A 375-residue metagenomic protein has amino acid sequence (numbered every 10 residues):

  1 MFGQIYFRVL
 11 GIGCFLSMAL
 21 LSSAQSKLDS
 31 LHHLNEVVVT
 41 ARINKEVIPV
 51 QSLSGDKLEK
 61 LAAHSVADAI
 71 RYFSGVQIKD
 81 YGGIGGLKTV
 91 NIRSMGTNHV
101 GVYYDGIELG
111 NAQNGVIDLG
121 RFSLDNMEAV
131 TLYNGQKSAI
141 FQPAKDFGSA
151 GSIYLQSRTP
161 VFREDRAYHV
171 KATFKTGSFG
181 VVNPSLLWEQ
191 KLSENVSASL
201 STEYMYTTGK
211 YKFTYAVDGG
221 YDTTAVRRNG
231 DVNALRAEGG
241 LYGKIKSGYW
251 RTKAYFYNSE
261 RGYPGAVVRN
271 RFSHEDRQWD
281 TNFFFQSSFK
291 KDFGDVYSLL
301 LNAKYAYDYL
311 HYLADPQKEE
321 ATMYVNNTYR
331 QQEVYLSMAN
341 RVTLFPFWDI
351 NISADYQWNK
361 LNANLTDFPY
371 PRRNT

Functional and structural regions predicted by a protein language model:
L31-L61, T89: N-terminal periplasmic "start-of-domain" segments of outer-membrane beta-barrel proteins
R71-E108: Extracytoplasmic beta-strand/coil segments of soluble accessory domains associated with Gram-negative outer-membrane
L124-K171: A beta-strand signature from Gram-negative outer-membrane beta-barrel systems, especially the internal plug domain
S157, F174-S178, Y204-T208, I245 (+3 more regions): Transmembrane beta-strands of outer-membrane beta-barrel pores
Y168-A172, A198-L200, W250-T252, S298-A303 (+1 more regions): Transmembrane beta-strands of outer-membrane beta-barrel proteins
L186-Q190, A237-G243, F285-K291, L336-V342: Residues on the lipid-exposed face of transmembrane beta-strands in outer-membrane beta-barrel proteins
G209-F213, T224-A234, G248-L300, Y305-Q332: Flexible loop and strand-edge segments within Gram-negative outer membrane beta-barrel domains
H311-T375: Outer-membrane beta-barrel transmembrane domain signature of Gram-negative proteins, especially the mid-to-C-terminal
